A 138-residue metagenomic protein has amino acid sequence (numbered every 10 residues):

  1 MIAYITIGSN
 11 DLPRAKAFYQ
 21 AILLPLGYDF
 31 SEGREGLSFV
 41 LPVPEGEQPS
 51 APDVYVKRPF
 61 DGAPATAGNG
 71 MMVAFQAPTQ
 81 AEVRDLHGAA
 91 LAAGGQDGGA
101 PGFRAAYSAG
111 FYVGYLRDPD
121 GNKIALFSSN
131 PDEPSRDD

Functional and structural regions predicted by a protein language model:
M1, T66-N69, S108: Short glycine-enriched loop/turn motifs at secondary-structure junctions
M1-A17, V73, S129-D138: N-terminal beta-strand motif that seeds the catalytic metal site of vicinal oxygen chelate
I7-A51: Core segments of cupin and vicinal oxygen chelate
N10-R14, A74-G114, P119: Vicinal oxygen chelate
I22-F30, G36, P52-D53, A63 (+5 more regions): Long, contiguous binding/interaction regions
L41-D85: Long, continuous compositionally biased terminal/linker segments
